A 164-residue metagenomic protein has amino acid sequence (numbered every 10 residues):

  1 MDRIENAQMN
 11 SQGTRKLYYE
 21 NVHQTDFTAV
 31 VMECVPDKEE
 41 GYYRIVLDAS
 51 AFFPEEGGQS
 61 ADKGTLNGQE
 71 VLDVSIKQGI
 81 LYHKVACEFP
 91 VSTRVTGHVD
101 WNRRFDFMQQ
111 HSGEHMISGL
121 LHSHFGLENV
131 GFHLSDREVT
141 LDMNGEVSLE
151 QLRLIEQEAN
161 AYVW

Functional and structural regions predicted by a protein language model:
M1-W164: A glycine- and charged-residue-rich anion-binding loop/surface
